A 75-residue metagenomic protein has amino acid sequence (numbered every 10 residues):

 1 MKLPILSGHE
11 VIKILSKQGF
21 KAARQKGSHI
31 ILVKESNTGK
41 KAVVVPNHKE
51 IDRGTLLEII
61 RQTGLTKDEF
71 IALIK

Functional and structural regions predicted by a protein language model:
M1-K26, K34-N37: N-terminal first-folded block
K2, K41, F70: Glycine-rich, flexible loop/turn motifs
A22-E58: A short, structured beta-strand/loop element
E50-K75: C-terminal structural segments of small proteins and small subunits
